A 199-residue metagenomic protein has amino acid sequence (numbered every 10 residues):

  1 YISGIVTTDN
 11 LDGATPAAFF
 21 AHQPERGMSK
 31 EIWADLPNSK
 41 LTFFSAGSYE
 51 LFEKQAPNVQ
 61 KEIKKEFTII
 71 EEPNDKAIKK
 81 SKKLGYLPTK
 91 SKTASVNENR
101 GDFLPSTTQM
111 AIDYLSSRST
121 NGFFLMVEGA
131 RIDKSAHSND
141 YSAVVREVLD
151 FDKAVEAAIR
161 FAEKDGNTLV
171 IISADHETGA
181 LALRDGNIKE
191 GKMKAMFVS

Functional and structural regions predicted by a protein language model:
I2: Residue-level detector of anion-binding/catalytic polar loops
T7-S199: A post-motif C-terminal structural segment
